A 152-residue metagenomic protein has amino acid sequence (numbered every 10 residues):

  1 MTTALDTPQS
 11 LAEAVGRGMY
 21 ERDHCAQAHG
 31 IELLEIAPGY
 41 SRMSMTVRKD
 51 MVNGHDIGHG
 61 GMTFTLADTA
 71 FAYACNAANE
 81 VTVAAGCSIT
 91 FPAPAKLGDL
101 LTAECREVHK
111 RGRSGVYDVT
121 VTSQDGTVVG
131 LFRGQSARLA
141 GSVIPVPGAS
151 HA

Functional and structural regions predicted by a protein language model:
M1-S10, A95-L97, V108-A152: HotDog/MaoC-like acyl-thioester-processing domains
M1-S44, R48, P147-A152: Non-catalytic linker/capping segments at the edges of enzyme domains
E21, C25-A26, S44-A70: Hot-dog-fold acyl-thioester-processing enzymes
Q27-H29, G39-S41, G60, V81-C87 (+3 more regions): A generic structural signal for short beta-strands and their flanking turns/coil linkers
S44-T46, S88-T90, E104-R106, T120 (+1 more regions): Residue-level recognition of well-ordered beta-strand positions that form the cores of beta-sheet-rich folds across
D56, N79-E80, G126: Detector for glycine-centered tight turns/loop "hinges" at secondary-structure junctions
A72-T102, E107: Hydrophobic beta-strand-centered segment that forms part of the acyl-chain substrate-binding groove
